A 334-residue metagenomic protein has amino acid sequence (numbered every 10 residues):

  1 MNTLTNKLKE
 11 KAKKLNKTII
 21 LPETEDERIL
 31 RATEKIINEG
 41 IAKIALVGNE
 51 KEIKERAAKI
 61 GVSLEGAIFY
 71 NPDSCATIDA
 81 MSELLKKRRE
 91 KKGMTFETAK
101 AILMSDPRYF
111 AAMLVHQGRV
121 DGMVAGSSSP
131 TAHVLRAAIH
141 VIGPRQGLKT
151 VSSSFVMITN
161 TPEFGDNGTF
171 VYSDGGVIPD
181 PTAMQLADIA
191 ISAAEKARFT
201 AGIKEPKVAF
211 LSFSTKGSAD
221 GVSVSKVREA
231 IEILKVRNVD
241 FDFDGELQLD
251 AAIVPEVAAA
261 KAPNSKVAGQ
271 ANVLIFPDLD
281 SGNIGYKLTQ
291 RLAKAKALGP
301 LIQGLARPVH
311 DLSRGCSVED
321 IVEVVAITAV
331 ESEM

Functional and structural regions predicted by a protein language model:
M1-A268, V273-M334: Anion-binding alpha/beta catalytic cores of soluble intermediary-metabolism enzymes, centered on
